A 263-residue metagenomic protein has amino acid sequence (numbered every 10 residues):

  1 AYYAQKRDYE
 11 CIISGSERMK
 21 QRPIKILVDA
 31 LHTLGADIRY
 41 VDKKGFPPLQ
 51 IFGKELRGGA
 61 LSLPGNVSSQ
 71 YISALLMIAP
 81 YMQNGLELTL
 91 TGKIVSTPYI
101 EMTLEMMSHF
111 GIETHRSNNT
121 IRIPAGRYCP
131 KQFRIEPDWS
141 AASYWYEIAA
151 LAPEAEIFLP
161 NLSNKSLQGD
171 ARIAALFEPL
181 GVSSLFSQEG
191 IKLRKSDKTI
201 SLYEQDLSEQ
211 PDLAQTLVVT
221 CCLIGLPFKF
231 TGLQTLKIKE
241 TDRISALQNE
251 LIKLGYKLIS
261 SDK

Functional and structural regions predicted by a protein language model:
A1-K263: Short, structured segments at the rim of ligand-binding sites
